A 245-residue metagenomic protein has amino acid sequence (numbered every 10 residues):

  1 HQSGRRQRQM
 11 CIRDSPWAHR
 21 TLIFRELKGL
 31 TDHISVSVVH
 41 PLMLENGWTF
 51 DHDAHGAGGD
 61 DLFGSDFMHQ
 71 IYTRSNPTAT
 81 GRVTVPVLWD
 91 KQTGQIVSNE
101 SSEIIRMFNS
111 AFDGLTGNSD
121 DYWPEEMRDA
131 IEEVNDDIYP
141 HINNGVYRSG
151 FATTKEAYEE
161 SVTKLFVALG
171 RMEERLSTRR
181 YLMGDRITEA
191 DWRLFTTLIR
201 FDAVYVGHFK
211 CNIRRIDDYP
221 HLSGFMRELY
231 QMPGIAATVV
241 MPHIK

Functional and structural regions predicted by a protein language model:
H1-R8, I12: Single conserved hydrophobic/aromatic residue that forms the stacking wall/gate of nucleotide- or nucleobase-binding
R5-R6, G47-T49, K155, E160: Domain-scale activation on soluble regions of proteins
R13-W17, T80: Short, glycine/acidic-rich beta->alpha junctions
P16-H19, D129: Short, acidic loop-beta-alpha module within alpha/beta folds
A18-E26: Cysteine-centered nucleophilic/redox motifs
L30-T49, G64-S65, D90-Q92, I96-T116: Long, hydrophobic, well-ordered secondary-structure blocks that form the structural core and pocket-lining surfaces
N46-W89: Structural micro-motif
N76, T80-V83, K91-Q92, I96-V240: GST-like fold's C-terminal all-alpha helical module
